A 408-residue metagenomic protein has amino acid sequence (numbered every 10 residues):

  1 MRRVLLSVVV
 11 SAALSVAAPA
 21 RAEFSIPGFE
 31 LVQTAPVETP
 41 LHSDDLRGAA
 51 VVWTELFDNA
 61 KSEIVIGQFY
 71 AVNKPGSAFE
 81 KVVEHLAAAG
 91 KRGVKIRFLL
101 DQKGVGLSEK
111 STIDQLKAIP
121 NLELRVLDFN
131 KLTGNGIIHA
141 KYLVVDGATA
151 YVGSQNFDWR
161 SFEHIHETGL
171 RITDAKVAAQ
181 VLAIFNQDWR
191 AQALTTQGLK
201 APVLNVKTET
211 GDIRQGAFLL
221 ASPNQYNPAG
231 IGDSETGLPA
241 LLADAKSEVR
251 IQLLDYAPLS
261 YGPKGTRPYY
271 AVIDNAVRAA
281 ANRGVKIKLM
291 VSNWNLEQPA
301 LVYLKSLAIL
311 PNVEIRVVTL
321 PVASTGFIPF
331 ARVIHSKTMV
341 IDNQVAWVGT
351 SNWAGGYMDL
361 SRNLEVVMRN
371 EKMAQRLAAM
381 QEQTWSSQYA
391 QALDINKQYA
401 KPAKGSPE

Functional and structural regions predicted by a protein language model:
M1-V4: Positively charged n-region of N-terminal signal peptides that target proteins for export
S7-S15: Bacterial N-terminal signal peptides
A17-P19: N-terminal signal peptide c-region/cleavage motif recognized by signal peptidases
A22-E408: Charged, low-complexity intrinsically disordered terminal segments
